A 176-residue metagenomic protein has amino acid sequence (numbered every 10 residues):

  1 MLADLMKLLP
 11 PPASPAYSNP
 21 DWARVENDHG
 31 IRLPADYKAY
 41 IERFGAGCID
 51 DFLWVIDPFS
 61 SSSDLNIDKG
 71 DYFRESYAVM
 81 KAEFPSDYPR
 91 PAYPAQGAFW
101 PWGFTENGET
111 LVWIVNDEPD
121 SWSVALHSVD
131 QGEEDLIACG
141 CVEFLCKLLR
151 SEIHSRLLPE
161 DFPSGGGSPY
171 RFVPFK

Functional and structural regions predicted by a protein language model:
M1-E109, L157, F172-K176: A surface-exposed partner-binding patch
G103-F104, V115, S128: Pocket-edge structural micro-motifs
E109-N116: Short, surface-exposed beta-strand/loop micro-motifs that present aromatic residues
D120-S121: A short alpha->loop->secondary-structure connector
V124: Extracellular glycan-modifying ectodomains
H127-E133: Short, solvent-exposed aromatic-acidic interface loops
E134-H154: Compact, glycine/acidic-enriched structural inserts
L149-K176: Acidic, proline/glycine-rich low-complexity IDRs
